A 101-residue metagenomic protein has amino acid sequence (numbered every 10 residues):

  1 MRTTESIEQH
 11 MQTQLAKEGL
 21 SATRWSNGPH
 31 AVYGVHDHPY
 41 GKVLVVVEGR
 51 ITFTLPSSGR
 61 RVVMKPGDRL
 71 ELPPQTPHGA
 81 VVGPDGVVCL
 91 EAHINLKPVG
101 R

Functional and structural regions predicted by a protein language model:
M1-P29, G34-V35: A short, N-terminal "cap"/entry segment at the start of jelly-roll beta-barrel domains of the cupin/DSBH fold
H30, E48-T52, G59, N95-P98: Short, charged/polar surface micro-motifs in flexible loops or helix N-caps
V32-H38, T54-P56, V62-V63, V81-V82: Short histidine-centered beta-strand/loop micro-motifs that create catalytic or ligand/metal-coordination sites
D37-F53: Short, conserved beta-strand element in jelly-roll/cupin
R50-T52, R69, P77, G86: Structural motif
S58-P74: Short acidic-glycine-tyrosine-enriched beta hairpin
P74-V99: Ligand-binding loop in jelly-roll beta-barrel domains
